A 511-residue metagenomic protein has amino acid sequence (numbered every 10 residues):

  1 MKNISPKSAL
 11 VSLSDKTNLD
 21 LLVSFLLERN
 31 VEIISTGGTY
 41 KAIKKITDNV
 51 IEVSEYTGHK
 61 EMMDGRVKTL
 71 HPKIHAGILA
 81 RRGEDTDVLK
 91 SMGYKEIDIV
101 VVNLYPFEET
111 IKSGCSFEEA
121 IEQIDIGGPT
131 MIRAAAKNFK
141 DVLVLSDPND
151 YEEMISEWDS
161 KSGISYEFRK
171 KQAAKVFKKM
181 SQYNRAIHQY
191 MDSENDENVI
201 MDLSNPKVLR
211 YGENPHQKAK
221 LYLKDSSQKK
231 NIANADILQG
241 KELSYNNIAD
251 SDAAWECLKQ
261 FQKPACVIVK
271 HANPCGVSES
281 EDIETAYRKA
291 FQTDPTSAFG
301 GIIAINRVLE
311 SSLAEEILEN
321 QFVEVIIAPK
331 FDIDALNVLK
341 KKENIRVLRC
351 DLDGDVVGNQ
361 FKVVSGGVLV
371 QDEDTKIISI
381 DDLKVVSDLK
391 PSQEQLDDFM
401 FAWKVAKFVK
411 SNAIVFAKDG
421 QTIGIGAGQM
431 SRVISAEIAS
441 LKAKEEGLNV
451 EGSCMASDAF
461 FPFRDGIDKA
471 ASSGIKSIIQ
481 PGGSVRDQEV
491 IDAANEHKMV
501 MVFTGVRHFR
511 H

Functional and structural regions predicted by a protein language model:
M1-Y56: N-terminal glycine-/serine-/threonine-rich phosphate-binding loop
N3-V11, K16, A76, Q182-I187 (+1 more regions): ATP-dependent carboxylate/acyl-activation modules
I33, V50, V142-V144, V347 (+1 more regions): Hydrophobic beta-strand scaffold residues
G38-F107: Glycine-rich nucleotide/cofactor/substrate-binding loop typically near the N-terminus or early in the first domain
T39-A42, T57-M63, F107-E109, T130-R133 (+6 more regions): Short gly/pro/ser/thr-enriched loop/turn and capping motifs at secondary-structure boundaries
R82-P129, R133-A135, K384, D388-Q393: Active-site/ligand-binding-proximal alpha/beta "capping" segment
N138, V142-D150: Mobile "lid/hinge" segments at catalytic clefts and subdomain interfaces of large enzymes
N149-I200, N320: Non-catalytic interaction/clamp surfaces of large macromolecular machines
